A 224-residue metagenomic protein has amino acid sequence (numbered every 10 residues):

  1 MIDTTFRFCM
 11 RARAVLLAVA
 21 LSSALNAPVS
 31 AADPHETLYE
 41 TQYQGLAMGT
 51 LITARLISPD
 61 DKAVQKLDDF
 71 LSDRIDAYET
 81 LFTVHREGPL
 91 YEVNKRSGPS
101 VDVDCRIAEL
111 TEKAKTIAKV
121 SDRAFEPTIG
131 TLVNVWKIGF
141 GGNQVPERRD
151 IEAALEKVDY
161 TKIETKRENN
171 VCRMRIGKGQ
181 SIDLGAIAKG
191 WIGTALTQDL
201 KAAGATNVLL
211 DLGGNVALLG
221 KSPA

Functional and structural regions predicted by a protein language model:
I2-L16: Bacterial N-terminal signal peptides that target proteins for export
F6-C9, A24-L184, A188, K201-N207: A contiguous, well-ordered beta/alpha segment that forms the leading edge of an enzyme domain
R13-N26: Bacterial N-terminal signal peptides
T53, E126, G193, N215-A217: General alpha-helical segment detector with a strong preference for membrane-spanning helices and helix-boundary regions
L56, L196, L218-G220: Active-site-proximal flexible loops/turns
G193-T206, D211: Membrane-interfacial alpha-helical segments at the cytosolic side of multi-pass membrane proteins
T206, G214, L218-A224: Hydrophobic/aromatic-rich core segments of domains that either
